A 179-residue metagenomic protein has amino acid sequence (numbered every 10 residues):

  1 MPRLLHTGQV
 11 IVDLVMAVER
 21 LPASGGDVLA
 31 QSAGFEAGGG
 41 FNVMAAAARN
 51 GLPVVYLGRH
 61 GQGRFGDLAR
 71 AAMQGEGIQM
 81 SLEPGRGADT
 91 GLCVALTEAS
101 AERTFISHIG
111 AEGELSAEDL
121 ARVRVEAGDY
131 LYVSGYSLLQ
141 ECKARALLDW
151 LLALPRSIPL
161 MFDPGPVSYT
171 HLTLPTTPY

Functional and structural regions predicted by a protein language model:
M1-R59, R64-R70, Q74-G75: Glycine-rich phosphate/adenosyl-contacting loop at the front of the ribokinase-like
M1-V10, A71-G85, E98-L172: Ribokinase/PfkB-type carbohydrate-kinase core domain
V12, M16, P166, T176: Short, glycine/acidic-enriched loop or turn micro-motifs at the edges of active sites
G58-H60, S137, P166, P178: Short loop or secondary-structure boundary microenvironments that flank and position key functional residues
A88-G91: Short acidic/glycine-enriched loop/turn segments that link adjacent beta-strands
H171-Y179: Single conserved hydrophobic/aromatic residue that forms the stacking wall/gate of nucleotide- or nucleobase-binding
